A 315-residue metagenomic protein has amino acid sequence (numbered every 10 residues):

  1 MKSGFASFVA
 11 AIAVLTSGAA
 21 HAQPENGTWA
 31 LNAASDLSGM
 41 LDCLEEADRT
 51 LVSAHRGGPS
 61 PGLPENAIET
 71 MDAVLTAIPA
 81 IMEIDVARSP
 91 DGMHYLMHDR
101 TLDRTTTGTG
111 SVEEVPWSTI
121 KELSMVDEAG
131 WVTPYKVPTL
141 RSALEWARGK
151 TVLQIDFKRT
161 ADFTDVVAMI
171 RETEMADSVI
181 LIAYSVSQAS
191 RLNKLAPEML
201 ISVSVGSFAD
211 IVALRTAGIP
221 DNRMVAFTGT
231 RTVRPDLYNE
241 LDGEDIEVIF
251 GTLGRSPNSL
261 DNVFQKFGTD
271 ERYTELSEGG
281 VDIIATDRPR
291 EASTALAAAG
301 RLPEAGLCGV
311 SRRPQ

Functional and structural regions predicted by a protein language model:
M1-F8: Bacterial N-terminal signal peptides that target proteins for export
V9-V14: Hydrophobic helical h-region of N-terminal Sec-dependent signal peptides in bacterial secretory/periplasmic proteins
S17-A19: N-terminal signal peptide c-region/cleavage motif recognized by signal peptidases
A22-Q315: Phosphate-group recognition and catalysis centered on beta-loop-alpha active-site segments
